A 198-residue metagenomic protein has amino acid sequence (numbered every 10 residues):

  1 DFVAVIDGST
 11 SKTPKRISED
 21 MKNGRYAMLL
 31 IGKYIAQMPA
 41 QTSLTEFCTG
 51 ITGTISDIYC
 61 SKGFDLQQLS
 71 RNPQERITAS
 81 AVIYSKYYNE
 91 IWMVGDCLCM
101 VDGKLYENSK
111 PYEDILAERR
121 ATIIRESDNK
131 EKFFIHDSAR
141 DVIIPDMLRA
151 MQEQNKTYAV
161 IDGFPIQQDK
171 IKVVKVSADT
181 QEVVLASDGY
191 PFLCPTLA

Functional and structural regions predicted by a protein language model:
D1-A198: PP2C/PPM-type serine/threonine phosphatase catalytic domain
